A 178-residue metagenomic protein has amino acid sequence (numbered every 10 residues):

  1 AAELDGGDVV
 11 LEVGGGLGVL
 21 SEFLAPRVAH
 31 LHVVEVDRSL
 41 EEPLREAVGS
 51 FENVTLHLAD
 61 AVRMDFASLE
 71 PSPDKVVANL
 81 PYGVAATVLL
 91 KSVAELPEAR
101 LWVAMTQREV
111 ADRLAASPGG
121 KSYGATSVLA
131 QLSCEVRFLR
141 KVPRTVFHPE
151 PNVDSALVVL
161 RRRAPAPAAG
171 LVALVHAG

Functional and structural regions predicted by a protein language model:
A1-A177: Catalytic cores of RNA-modifying enzymes
